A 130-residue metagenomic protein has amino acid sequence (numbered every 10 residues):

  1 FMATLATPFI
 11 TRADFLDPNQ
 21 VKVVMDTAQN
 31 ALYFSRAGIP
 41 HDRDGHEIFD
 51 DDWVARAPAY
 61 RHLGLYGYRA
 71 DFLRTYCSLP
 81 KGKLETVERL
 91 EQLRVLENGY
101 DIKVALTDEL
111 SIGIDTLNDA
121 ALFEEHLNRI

Functional and structural regions predicted by a protein language model:
F1-L79: Conserved core of the sugar-phosphate nucleotidyltransferase
I48-I130: Conserved alpha/beta core of the MobA/IspD/sugar-nucleotide pyrophosphorylase nucleotidyltransferase superfamily
